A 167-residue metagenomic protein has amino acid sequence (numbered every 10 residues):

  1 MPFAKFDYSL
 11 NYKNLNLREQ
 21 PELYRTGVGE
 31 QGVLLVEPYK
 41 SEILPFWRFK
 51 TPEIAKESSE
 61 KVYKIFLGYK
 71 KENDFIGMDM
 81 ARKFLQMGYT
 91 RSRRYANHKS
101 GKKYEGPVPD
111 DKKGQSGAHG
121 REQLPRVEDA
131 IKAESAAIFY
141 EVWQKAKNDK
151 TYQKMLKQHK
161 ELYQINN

Functional and structural regions predicted by a protein language model:
M1-K64, R82-N167: C-terminal-biased regions
F66, K70-N73: Hydrophobic/aromatic side-chain positions at a characteristic register within alpha-helices of tetratricopeptide repeats
F75, A81-R82: Inward-facing hydrophobic residues that define packing positions of alpha-helical scaffold repeats
